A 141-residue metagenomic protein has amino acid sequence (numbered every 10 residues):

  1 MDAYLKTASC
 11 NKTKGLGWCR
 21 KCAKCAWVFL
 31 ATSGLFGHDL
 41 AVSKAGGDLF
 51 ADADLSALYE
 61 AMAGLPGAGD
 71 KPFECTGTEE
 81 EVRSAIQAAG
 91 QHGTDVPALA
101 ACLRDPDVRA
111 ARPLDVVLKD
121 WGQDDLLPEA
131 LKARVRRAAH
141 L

Functional and structural regions predicted by a protein language model:
M1-L141: Nucleotide-activated chemistry modules centered on ATP-dependent adenylation/adenylyltransferase
